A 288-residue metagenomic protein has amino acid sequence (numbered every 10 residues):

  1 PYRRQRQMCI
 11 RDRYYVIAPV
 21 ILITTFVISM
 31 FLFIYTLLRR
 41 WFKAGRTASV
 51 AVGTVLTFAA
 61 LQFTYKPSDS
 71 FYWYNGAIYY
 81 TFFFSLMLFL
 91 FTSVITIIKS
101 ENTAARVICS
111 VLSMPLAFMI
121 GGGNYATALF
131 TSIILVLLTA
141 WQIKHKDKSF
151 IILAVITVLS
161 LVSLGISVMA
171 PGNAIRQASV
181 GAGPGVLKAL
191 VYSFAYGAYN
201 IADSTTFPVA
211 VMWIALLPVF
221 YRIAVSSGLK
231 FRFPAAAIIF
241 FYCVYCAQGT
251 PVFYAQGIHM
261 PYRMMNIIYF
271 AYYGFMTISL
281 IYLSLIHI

Functional and structural regions predicted by a protein language model:
P1-R6, I10, I286-H287: Single conserved hydrophobic/aromatic residue that forms the stacking wall/gate of nucleotide- or nucleobase-binding
I21-T47, A51, F89: Transmembrane-helix motifs of polytopic, lipid-linked glycan transferases
S29-F33, T206-R232: Hydrophobic, aromatic-rich transmembrane alpha-helices and their immediate juxtamembrane boundary segments
A48-I95, N124, C246-I281: Membrane-interface micro-motifs in multi-pass membrane enzymes
V52-A59, L153-S160, G228-Y254: Transmembrane alpha-helix segments characteristic of polytopic inner-membrane glycan-assembly/cell-envelope
T96-F118, K148, A154-V155: Short hydrophobic alpha-helices at membrane interfaces in multi-pass membrane enzymes
V107-V136: Membrane-interface alpha helices of multi-pass inner-membrane proteins
F130-S160: Perimembrane helix-loop-helix junctions
